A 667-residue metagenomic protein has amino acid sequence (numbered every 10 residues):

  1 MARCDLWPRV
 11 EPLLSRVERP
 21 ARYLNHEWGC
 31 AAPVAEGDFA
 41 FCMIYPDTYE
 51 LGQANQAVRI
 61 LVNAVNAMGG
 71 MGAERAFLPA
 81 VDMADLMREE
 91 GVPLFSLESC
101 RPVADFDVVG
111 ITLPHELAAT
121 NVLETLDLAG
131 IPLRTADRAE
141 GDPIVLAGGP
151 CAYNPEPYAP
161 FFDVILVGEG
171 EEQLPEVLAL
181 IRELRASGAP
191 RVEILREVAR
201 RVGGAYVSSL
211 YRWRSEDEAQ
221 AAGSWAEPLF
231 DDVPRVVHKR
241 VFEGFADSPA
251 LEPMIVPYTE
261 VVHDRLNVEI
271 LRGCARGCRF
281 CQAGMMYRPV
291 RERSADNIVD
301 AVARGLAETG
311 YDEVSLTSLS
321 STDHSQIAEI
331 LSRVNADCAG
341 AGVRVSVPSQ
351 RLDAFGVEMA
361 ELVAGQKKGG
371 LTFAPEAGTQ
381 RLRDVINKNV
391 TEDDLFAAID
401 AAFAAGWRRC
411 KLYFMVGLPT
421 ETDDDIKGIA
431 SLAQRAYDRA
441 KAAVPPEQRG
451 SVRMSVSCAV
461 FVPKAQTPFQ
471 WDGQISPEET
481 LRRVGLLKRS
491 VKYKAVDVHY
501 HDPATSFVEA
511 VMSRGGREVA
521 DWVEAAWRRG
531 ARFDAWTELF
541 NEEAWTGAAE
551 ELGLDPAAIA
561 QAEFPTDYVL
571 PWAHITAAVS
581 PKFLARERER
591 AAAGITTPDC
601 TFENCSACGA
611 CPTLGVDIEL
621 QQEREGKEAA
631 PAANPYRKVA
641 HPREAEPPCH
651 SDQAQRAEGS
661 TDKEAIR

Functional and structural regions predicted by a protein language model:
M1-C30, A35-G37, F41-M43, K492-R656 (+1 more regions): Radical SAM enzyme core and accessory elements
E11-C42, Y49-E50, S208, R214-N267 (+3 more regions): N-terminal [4Fe-4S]-dependent radical SAM core
F41-D47, V65, I255-R279, L306 (+2 more regions): N-terminal pre-triad scaffold of radical SAM enzymes
I44, T48, V108, L117 (+2 more regions): Conserved SAM/AdoMet-binding glycine-rich loop
N55, E260-D296, A607-E623: Canonical Radical SAM [4Fe-4S] cluster-binding loop centered on the CxxxCxxC motif and its immediate flanking residues
V58, E90, L126, P160-I165 (+8 more regions): Short secondary-structure boundary/capping segments
L78-F230, A465-G516, V523-L539: Glycine-rich beta-alpha loop elements in corrinoid/cobalamin-binding modules across cobalamin-dependent enzymes
V198-V207, L319-H324, P348-F355, M415-G417 (+4 more regions): A glycine-rich phosphate-binding loop feature that marks nucleotide/adenosyl-phosphate handling sites
